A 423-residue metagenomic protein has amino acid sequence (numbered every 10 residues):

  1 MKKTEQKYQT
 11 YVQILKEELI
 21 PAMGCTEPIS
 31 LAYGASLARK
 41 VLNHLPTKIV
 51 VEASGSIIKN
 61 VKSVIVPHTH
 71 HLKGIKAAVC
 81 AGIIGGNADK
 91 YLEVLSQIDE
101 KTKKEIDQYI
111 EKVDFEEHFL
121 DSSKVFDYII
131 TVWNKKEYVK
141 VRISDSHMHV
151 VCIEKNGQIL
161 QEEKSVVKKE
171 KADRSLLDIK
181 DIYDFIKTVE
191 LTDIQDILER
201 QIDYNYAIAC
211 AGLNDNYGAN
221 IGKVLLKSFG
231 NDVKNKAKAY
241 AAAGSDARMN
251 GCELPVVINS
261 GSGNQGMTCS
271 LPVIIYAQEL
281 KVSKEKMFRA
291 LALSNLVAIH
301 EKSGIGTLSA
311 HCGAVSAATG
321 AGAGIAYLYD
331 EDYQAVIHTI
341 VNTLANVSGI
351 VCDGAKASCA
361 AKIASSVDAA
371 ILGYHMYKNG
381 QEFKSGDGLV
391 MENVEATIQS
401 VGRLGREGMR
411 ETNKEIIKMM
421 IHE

Functional and structural regions predicted by a protein language model:
K2-K3, A22-T26, A53-N60, V64-P67 (+7 more regions): A structural signal for small-residue-enriched, beta-sheet-centric alpha/beta enzyme cores and oligomeric scaffold folds
K7-V41, P46: N-terminal signal-anchor module of multipass membrane proteins
P21-L37, L254-L271, C312-S316: Conserved phosphate/anionic-ligand binding catalytic regions in large, soluble enzymes, centered on
P28-H44, G266-V282, G322-D330: Alpha-helical support elements that line or immediately flank enzyme active sites and cofactor-binding pockets
L45-I49, K90-L95, E117-H118, T192-L198 (+8 more regions): Flexible, glycine/charged-enriched surface loops at secondary-structure junctions
P46-Y91, K104-F115, K286-Y333, T339 (+1 more regions): A structural-propensity feature for long, helix-poor, extended segments
I110-G251, I417-E423: Signature of multi-pass transmembrane helix bundles
N231, N235, R248-K281: Membrane-embedded translocation segments of transport machinery
